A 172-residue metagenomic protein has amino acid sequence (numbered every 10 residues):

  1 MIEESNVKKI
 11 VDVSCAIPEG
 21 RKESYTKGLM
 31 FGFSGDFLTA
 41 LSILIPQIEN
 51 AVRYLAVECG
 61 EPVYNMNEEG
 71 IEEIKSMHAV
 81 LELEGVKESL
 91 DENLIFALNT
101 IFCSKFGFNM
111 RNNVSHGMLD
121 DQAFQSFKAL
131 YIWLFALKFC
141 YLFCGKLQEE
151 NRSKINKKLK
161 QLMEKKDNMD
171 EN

Functional and structural regions predicted by a protein language model:
M1-K9, A16, Y64, S104 (+1 more regions): Domain-wide signal for the mature, well-folded portions of proteins, strongly enriched in nucleus-encoded organellar
M1-L38, K158-M163, N168-M169: Charged alpha-helical initiation segments
V7-K9, L41-L44, N112-N113: Short coil/turn segments at secondary-structure boundaries
V13-A16, A79-N109: Short, mixed-charge amphipathic alpha-helical segments
P18-E23, S34, L38-P46, E92 (+2 more regions): Conserved structured core elements
G20-L83, L94: Active-site-proximal binding-pocket segments
A97-M169: Charge-enriched, short contiguous segments at helix-coil
